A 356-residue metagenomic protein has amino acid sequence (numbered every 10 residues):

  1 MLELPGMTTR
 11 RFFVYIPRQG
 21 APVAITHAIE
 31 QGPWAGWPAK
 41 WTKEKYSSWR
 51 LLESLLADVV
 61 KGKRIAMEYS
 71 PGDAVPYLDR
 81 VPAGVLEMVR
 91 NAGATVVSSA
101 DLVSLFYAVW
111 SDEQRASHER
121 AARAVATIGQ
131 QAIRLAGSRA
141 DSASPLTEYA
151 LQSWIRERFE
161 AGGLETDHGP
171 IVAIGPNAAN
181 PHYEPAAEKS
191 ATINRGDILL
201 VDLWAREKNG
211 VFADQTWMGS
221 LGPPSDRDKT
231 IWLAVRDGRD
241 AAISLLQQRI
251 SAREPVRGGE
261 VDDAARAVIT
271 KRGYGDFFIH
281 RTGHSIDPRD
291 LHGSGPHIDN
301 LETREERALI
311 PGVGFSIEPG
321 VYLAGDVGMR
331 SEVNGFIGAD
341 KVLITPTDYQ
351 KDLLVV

Functional and structural regions predicted by a protein language model:
M1-V356: Active-site neighborhoods and metal-handling regions in enzymes and metal-associated proteins
